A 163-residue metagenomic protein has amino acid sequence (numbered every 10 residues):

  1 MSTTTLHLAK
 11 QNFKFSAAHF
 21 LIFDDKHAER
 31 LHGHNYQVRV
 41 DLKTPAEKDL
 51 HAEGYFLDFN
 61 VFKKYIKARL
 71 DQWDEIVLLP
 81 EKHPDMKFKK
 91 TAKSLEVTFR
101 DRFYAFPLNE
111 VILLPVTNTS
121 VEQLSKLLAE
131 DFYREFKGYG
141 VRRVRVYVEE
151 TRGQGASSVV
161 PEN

Functional and structural regions predicted by a protein language model:
M1-N163: Charge-rich, low-complexity N-terminal segments
